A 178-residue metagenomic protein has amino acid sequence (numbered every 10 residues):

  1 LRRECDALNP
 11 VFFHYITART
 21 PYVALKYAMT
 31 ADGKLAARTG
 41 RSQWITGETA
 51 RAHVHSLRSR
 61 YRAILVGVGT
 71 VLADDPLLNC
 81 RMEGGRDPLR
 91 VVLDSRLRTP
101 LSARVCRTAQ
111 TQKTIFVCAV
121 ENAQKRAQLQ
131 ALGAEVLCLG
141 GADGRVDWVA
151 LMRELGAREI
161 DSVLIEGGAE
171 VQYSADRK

Functional and structural regions predicted by a protein language model:
L1-P10: Active-site loop-to-helix "anion-binding N-cap" substructures in soluble metabolic enzymes
V11-A31, L35-D161, E170-Y173: Active-site ligand-binding patch in enzyme domains
I165: Gly/Thr-rich phosphate-binding loop signature of adenosyl cofactor/nucleotide-binding cores
R177-K178: Short glycine/threonine-rich loop-to-helix capping motif typified by GTGT followed within a few residues by an Asp-Pro
